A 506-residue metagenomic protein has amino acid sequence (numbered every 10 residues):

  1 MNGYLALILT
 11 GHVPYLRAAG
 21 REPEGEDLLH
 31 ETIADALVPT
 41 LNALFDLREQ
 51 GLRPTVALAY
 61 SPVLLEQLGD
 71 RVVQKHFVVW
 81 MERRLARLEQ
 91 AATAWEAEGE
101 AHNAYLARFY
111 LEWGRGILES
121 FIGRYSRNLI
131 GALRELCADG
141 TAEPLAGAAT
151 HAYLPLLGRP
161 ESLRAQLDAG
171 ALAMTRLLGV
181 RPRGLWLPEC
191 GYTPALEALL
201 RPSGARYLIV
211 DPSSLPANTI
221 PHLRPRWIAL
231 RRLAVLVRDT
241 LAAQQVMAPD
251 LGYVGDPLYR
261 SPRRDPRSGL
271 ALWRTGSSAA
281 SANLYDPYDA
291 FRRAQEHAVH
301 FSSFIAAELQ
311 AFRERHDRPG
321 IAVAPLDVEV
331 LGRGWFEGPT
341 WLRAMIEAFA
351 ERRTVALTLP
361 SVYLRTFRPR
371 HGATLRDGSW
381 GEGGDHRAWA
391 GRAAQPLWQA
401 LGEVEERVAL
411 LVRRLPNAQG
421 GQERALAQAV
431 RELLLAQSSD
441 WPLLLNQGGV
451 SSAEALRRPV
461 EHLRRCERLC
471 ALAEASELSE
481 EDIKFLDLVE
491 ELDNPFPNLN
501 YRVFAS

Functional and structural regions predicted by a protein language model:
N2-R53, Y60-R108, H222-S506: Active-site and substrate-binding clefts of carbohydrate-active enzymes
F45-R53, Y125-L145, R313-H316: Acidic (Asp/Glu)-rich catalytic clusters
A59-L64, A148, G184-T193, P360-L364: Short, solvent-exposed turn/loop segments enriched in Gly/Ser/Thr/Pro and often Arg
A91-R127, E135-H151, P155: Active-site-proximal, well-structured secondary-structure segments within enzyme catalytic domains
A146-A169, A173: Glycine-rich phosphate-binding "P-loop"
L163-L187, A306-H316, G320-P325: CE4/NodB-like, metal-dependent polysaccharide N-deacetylase domain that modifies extracellular/periplasmic N-acetylated
G191, L196-A205: Hydrophobic, small-residue-rich alpha-helical packing segments that form membrane-like cores
R206-N218, A356-L359: His/Asp/Glu-enriched short active-site or ligand-binding loop at hydrolase and phosphoryl-transfer sites
